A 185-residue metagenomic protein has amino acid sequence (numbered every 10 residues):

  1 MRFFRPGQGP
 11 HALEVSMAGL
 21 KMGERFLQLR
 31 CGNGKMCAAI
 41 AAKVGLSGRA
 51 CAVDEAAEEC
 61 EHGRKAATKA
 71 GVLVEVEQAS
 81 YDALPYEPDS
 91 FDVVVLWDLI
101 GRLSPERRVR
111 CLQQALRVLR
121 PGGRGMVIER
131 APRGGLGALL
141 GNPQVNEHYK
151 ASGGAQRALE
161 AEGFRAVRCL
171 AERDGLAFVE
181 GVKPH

Functional and structural regions predicted by a protein language model:
R5-E24, A39: Conserved alpha-helix/loop element of class I SAM-dependent methyltransferases that forms part of the SAM/SAH-binding
R25-L27, G32-A83: Class I SAM-dependent methyltransferase SAM/SAH-binding core
G45, L103-P105, L119-P121: Helix-to-beta-strand junctions that scaffold the AdoMet/dcAdoMet cofactor pocket in Class I SAM-dependent enzymes
D82-V94: A short acidic, Gly/Pro-enriched loop at the edge of an enzyme's catalytic core that lines a small-molecule cofactor
D92-R107: A short SAM/SAH-binding and catalytic strip from SAM-dependent methyltransferases
V109-P121: A short glycine-rich, Lys/Arg-flanked "PGG" loop and its adjoining helix->strand segment in the class I
G123-V179: C-terminal alpha-helical "lid/dimerization" subdomain adjacent to the S-adenosyl-L-methionine
V179-H185: C-terminal lobe and adjacent flexible extensions of AdoMet/dcAdoMet transferase-like proteins
